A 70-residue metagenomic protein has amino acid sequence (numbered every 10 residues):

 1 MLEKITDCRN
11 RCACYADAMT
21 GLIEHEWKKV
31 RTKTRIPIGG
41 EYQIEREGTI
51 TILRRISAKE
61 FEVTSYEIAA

Functional and structural regions predicted by a protein language model:
M1-K28: N-terminal acidic leader/helix
R11, M19-G21, G40, T49 (+1 more regions): Beta-strand-connecting loop/turn residues
L22-E24, T32-K33, E60-V63: A short local loop/turn or secondary-structure capping micro-motif enriched for an aromatic residue
H25-L53: Acidic, aromatic-enriched beta-alpha/helix-loop junctions
I44-A70: Mixed-charge, Lys/Arg-enriched low-complexity segments
